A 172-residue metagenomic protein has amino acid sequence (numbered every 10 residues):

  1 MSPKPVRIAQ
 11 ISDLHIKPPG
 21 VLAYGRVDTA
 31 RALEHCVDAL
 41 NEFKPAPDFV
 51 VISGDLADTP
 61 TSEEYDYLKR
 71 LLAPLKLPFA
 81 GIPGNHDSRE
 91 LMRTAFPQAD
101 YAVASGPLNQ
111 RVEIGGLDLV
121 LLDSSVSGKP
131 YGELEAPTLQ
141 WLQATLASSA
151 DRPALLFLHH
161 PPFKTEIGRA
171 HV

Functional and structural regions predicted by a protein language model:
M1-Y67: N-terminal active-site segment of His-dependent metallophosphoesterases
P5-P18, G116-V126, L155-H159: Active-site-proximal beta-strand elements of phosphoester/diester hydrolases
I11-S12, D48-D55, F79-N85, D123 (+1 more regions): Active-site neighborhood of phospho(di)ester-bond hydrolases with catalytic His/Asp-centered motifs
L14, L56-D58, N85-R89, V126 (+1 more regions): Solvent-exposed loop/turn segments at secondary-structure junctions within structured extracellular/periplasmic domains
K17-A23, E90, G128-Y131, K164-G168: A short acidic, helix-capping loop that chelates divalent metal ions and anchors anionic groups
R26-A30, L56-T59, P97-A99, Y131-L134 (+1 more regions): Short, flexible loop segments at the rims of nucleotide/cofactor-binding pockets, characterized by
C36-F49, G132-H171: His/acidic metal-ligating clusters that form di-metal
S62-P153: Extended active-site neighborhood of metal-dependent phosphoesterases/phosphodiesterases
